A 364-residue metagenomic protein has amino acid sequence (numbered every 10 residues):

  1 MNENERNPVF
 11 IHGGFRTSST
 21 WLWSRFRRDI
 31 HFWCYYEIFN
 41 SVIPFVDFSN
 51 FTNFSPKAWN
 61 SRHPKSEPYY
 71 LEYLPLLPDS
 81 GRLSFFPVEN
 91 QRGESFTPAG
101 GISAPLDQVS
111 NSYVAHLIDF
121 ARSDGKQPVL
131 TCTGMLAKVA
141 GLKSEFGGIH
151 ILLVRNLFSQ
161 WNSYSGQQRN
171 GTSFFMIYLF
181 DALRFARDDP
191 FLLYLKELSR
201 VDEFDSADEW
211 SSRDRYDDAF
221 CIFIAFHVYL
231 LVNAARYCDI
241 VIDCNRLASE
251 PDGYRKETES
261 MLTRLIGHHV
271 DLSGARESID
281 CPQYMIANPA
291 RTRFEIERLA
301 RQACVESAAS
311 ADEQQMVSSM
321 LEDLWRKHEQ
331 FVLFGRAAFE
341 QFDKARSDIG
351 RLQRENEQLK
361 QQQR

Functional and structural regions predicted by a protein language model:
M1-V9, L195, S206-R364: PAPS-dependent sulfotransferases, especially Golgi type II membrane carbohydrate sulfotransferases
R6, T17, G134-A137: Short, conserved clusters of charged catalytic residues that mark active-site and nucleotide-handling motifs
F10, W21, I149: Amphipathic alpha-helical recognition patches that constitute DNA-binding helices
G14: P-loop (Walker A) phosphate-binding loop of NTP-binding proteins
S19-C34: A conserved segment at the C-terminal end of the G1
E37-P128, F191, E197-D205: PAPS-dependent sulfation machinery
S55-H63, G171-L183, R291-R298: A polyampholytic, Gly/Pro-enriched intrinsically disordered region
S123, Q127-H269: PAPS-dependent sulfotransferase catalytic domain
